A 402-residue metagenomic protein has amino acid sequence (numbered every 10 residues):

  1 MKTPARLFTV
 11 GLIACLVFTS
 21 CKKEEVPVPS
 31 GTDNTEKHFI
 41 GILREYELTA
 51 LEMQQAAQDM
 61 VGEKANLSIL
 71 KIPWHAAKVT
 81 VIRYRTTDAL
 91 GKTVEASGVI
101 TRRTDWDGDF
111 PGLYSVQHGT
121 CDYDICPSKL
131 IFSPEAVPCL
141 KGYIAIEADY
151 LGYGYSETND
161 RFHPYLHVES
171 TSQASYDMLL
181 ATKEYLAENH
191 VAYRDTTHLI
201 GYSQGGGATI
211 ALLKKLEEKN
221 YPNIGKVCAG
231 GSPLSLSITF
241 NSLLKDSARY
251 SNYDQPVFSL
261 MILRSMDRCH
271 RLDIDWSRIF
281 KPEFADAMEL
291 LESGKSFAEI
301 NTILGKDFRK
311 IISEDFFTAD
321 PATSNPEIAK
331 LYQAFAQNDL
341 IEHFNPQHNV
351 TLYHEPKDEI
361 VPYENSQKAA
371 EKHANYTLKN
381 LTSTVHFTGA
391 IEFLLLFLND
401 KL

Functional and structural regions predicted by a protein language model:
V17-S20: C-terminal motif of bacterial Sec signal peptides marking the signal peptidase cleavage site
K23-W106: Catalytic-loop region of hydrolases
L90-S97, T101-L140, N159: Short, surface-exposed "cap/lid" segments of acyl-processing enzymes
Y165-E188: Alpha/beta-hydrolase active-site loop
G201-G205, T209: Gly/Ala-rich beta-loop-alpha elbow adjacent to hydrolase catalytic centers
K214-I300: Alpha/beta-hydrolase-fold enzymes
P346, T351-D358: Short beta-strand/loop motif that positions the catalytic acidic residue of the alpha/beta-hydrolase fold
K379-L381, T388-L402: Catalytic active-site module of serine/aspartate enzymes centered on a nucleophile-bearing elbow/loop
